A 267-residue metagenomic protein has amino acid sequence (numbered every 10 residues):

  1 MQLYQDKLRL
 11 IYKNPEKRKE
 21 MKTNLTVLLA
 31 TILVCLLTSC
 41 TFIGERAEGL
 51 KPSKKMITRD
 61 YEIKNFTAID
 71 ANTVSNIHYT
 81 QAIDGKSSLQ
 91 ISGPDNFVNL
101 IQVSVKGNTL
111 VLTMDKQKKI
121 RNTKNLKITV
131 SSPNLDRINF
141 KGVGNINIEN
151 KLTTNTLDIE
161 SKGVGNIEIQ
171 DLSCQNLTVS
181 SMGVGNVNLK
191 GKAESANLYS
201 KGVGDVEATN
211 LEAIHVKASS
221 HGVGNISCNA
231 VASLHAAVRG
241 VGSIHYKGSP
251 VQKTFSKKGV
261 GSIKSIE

Functional and structural regions predicted by a protein language model:
Q2-E267: Intrinsically disordered, low-complexity terminal regions
